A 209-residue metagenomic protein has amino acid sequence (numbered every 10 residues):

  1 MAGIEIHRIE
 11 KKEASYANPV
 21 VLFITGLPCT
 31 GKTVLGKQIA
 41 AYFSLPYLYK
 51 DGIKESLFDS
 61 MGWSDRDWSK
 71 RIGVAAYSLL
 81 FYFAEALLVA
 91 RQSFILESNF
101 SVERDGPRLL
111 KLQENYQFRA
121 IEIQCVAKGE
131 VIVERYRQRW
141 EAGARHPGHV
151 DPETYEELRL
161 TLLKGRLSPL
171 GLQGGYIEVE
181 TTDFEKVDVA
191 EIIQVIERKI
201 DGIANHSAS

Functional and structural regions predicted by a protein language model:
M1-P19: Extreme N-terminal, non-catalytic leader segments that precede Walker-type/kinase nucleotide-binding cores
I24: Hydrophobic anchor at the beta1->P-loop junction of P-loop NTPases
P28: The conserved Walker
G31: Conserved glycine(s) of the Walker
V34-V89: Conserved substrate/cofactor phosphate-moiety recognition/catalytic segment in nucleotide-dependent phosphotransferases
V74-Q117: Glycine-rich phosphate-binding loop used to anchor ATP phosphates in small-molecule kinases, encompassing both
Y116-Y136: Conserved phosphate-donor/acceptor-positioning beta-strand/loop module used by diverse small-molecule
E141-A190: Small-molecule kinase domains that catalyze NTP-dependent phosphoryl transfer to phosphate-bearing small molecules
